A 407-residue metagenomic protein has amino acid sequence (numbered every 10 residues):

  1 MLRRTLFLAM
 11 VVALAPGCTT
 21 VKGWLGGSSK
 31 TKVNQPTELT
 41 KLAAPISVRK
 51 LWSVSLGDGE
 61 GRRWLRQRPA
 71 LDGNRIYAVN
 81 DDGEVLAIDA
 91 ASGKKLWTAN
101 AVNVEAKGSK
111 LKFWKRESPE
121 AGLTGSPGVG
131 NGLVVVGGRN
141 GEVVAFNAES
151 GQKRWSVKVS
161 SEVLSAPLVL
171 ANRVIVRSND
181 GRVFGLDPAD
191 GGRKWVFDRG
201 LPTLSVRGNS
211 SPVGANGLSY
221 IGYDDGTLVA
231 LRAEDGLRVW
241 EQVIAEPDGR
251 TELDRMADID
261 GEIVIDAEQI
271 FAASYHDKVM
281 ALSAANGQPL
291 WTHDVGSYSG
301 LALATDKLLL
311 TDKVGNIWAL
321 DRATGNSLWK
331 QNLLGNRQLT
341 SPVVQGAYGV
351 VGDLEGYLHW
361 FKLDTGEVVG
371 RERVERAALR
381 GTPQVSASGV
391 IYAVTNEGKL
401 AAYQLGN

Functional and structural regions predicted by a protein language model:
A15-G17: C-terminal motif of bacterial Sec signal peptides marking the signal peptidase cleavage site
V21-K22, G27-N34, P45-A70, T98-G128 (+6 more regions): Extracytoplasmic beta-rich repeat domains
N80, G138-R139, S178-N179, Y223-D224 (+4 more regions): Structural signature of WD-repeat beta-propellers
D89-S92, N147-S150, D187-G191, A233-G236 (+4 more regions): Short loop/turn segments that connect beta-strands within beta-propeller blades
K307-A319, N326-W360: Loop/turn-rich, solvent-exposed surfaces of beta-rich toroidal or solenoidal domains
V374-N407: Blade-level signature of beta-propeller repeat domains, shared across WD40, Kelch, NHL, RCC1 and BNR/Asp-box propellers
